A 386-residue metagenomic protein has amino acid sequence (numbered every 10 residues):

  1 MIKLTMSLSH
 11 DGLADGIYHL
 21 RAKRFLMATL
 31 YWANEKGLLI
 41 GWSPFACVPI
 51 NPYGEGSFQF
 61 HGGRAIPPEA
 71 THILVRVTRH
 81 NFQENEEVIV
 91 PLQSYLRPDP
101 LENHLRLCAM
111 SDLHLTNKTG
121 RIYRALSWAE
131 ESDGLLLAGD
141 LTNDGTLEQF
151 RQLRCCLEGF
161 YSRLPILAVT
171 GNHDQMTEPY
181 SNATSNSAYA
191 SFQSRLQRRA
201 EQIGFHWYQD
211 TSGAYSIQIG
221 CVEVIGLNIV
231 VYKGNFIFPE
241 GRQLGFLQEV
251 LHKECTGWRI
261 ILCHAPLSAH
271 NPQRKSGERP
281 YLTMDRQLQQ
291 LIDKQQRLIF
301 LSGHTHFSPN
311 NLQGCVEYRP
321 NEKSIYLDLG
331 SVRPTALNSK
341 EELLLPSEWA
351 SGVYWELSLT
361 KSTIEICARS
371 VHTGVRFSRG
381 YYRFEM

Functional and structural regions predicted by a protein language model:
I40-G54: Solvent-exposed serine/threonine-rich low-complexity stretches and specific carbohydrate-binding patches
E55-A65: Exposed aromatic-hydrophobic patches
P68-R79: Short, aromatic- and glycine-rich surface loops/edge beta-strands on solvent-exposed regions
Q93-Q152: N-terminal active-site segment of His-dependent metallophosphoesterases
Y95-L101, P346-M386: A short C-terminal boundary segment appended to hydrolase-like catalytic domains
A109-S111, L135-D140, P165-N172, L227 (+3 more regions): Active-site neighborhood of phospho(di)ester-bond hydrolases with catalytic His/Asp-centered motifs
L147, R151-E249, Q287-D293, N310-T360 (+1 more regions): Extended active-site neighborhood of metal-dependent phosphoesterases/phosphodiesterases
V231-G245, E254-T305, N310-L312: Active-site-proximal segments of metal-dependent phosphoesterases and phosphodiesterases across multiple
